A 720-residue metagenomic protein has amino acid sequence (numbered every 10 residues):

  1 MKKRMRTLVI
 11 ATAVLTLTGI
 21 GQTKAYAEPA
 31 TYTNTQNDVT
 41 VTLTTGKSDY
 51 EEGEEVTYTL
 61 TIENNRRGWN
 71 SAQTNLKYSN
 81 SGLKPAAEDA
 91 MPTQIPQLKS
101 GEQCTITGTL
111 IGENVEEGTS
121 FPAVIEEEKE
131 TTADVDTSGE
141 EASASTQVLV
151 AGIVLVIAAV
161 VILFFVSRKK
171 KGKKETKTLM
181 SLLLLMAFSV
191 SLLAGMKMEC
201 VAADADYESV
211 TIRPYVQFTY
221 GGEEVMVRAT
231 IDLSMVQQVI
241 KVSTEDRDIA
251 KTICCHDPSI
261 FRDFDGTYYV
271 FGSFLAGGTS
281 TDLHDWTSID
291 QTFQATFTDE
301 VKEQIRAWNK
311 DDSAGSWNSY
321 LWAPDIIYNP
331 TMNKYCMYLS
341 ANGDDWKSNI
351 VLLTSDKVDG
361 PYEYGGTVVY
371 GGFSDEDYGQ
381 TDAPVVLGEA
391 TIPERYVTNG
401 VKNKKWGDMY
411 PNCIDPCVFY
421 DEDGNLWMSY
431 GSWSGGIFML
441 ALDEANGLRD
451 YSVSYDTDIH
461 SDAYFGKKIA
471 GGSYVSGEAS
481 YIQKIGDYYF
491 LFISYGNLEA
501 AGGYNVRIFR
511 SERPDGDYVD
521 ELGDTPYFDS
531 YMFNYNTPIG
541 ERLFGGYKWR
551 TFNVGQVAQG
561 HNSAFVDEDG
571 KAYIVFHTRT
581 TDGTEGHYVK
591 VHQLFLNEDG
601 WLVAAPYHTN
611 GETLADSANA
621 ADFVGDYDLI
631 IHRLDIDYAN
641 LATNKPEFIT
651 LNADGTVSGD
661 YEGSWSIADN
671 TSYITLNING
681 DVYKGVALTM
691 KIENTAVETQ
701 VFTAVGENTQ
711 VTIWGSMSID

Functional and structural regions predicted by a protein language model:
G19-T31, S143-S145, L192-A205: Sec-dependent signal peptide cleavage junction
A30-E51: Low-complexity, acidic Ser/Thr/Pro/Gly-rich terminal tails and inter-domain linkers that flank the onset of structured
E52-R67: Short beta-strand elements of extracellular/lumenal beta-sandwich folds
R67-K84: Short acidic, flexible loop segments centered on an aromatic residue
S100-G118: Low-complexity, intrinsically disordered segments enriched in Ser/Thr together with acidic residues
E113-A133, D206-F218: Serine/threonine-enriched low-complexity regions used as flexible
A159-L182: C-terminal membrane-anchoring or membrane-association module
D206-D720: Carbohydrate-active catalytic/glycan-binding domains of CAZyme proteins, especially the secreted or lumenal ectodomains
